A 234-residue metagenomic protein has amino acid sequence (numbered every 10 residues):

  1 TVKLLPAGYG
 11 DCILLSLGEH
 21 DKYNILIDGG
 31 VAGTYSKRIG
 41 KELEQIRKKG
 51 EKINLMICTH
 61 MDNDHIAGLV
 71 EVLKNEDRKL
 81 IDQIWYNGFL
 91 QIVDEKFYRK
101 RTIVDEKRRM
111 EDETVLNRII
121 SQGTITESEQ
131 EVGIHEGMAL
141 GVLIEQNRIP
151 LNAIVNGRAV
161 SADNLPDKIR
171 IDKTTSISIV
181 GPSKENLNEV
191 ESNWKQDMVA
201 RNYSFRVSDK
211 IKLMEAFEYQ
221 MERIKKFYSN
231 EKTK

Functional and structural regions predicted by a protein language model:
T1-K49: Conserved beta-strand hairpin/beta-sheet module of binuclear metal-dependent hydrolase folds, prominently
K3-L5, I25, I57, W85 (+1 more regions): Hydrophobic/aromatic beta-strand patches that form the interior of the parallel beta-sheet core in alpha/beta enzyme
Y9, A32-T34, M61-A67, Q91-V93 (+1 more regions): Active-site environment of divalent metal-dependent phosphoester hydrolases
C12, M56-C58, T174-S176: Extracellular structured ligand-interaction cores
K22-Y23, S36-Y86: Active-site metal-binding motif and surrounding structural segment of the metallo-beta-lactamase
E71-K234: Flexible, acidic/histidine-containing loops and adjacent segments that form or flank the divalent-metal
